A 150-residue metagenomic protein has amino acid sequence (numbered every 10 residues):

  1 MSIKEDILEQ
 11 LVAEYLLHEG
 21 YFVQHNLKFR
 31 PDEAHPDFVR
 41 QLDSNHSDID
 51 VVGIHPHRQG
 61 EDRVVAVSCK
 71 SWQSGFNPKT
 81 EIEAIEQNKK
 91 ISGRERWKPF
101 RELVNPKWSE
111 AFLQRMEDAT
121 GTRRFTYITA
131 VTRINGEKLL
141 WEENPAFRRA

Functional and structural regions predicted by a protein language model:
M1-A150: Intrinsically disordered, low-complexity Ser/Thr/Pro/Gly-rich regulatory segments
